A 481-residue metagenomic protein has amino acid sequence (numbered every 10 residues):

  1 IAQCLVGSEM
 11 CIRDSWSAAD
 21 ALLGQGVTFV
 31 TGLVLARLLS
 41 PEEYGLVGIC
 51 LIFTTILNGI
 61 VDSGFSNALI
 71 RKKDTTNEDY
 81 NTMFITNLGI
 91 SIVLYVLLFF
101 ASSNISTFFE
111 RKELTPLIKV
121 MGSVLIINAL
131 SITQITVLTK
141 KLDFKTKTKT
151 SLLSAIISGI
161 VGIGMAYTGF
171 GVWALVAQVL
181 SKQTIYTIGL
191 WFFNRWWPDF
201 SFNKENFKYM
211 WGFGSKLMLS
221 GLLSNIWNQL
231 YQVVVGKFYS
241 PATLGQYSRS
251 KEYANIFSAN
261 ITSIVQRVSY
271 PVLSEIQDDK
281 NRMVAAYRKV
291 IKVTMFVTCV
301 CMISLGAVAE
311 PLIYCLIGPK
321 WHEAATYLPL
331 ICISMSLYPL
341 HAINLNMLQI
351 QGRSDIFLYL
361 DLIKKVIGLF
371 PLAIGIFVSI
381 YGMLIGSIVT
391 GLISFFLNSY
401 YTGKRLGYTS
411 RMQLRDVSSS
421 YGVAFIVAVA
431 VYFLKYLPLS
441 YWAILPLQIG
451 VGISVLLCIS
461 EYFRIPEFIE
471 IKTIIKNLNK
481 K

Functional and structural regions predicted by a protein language model:
I1-G7, I12: Single conserved hydrophobic/aromatic residue that forms the stacking wall/gate of nucleotide- or nucleobase-binding
W16-G24, T28, L175-Q178, K182 (+8 more regions): Transmembrane helical elements of multi-pass membrane transporters/channels
G24-T28, G32, C50-I70, V120-T139 (+10 more regions): Short runs within selected transmembrane alpha-helices of multi-pass transporters and secretion channels
G26, V30-I56, T115-P116, Y209-F213 (+5 more regions): Interfacial/gating helices of multi-pass transporter permease domains
F29, I85-E110, P116-K119, I160-T168 (+5 more regions): Alpha-helical transmembrane segments of multi-pass membrane transport and lipid-handling proteins
K72-T86, Q246-D361, T473: Specific pore-lining/lateral-gate transmembrane helices of multi-pass inner-membrane transport and insertion machines
K145, I188-V233, V268-A285, T402-S418 (+2 more regions): Interhelical loop/hinge segments that connect adjacent transmembrane helices in multipass membrane
Y400-G403, Y408-S410, V417, V429-K481: Membrane-proximal transmembrane or re-entrant/amphipathic helices at the cytosolic face
